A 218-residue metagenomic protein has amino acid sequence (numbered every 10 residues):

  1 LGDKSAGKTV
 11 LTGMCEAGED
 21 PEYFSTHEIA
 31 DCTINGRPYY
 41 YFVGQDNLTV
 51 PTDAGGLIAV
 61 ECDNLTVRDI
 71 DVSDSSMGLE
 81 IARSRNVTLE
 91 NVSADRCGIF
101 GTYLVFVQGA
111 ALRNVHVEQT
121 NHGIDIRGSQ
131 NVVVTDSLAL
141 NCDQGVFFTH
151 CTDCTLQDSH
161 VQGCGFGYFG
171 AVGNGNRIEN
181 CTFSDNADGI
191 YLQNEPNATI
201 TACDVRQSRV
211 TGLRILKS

Functional and structural regions predicted by a protein language model:
L1-E22, A30, G55-E61, M77-R83 (+6 more regions): Glycine-rich beta-solenoid repeat tracts in large extracellular/virion proteins
L1-K8, T26-H27, N35, N64-S73 (+6 more regions): Right-handed parallel beta-helix
E19-Y23, L48-T49, L65: Short, surface-exposed beta-strand/loop "edge" segments at domain boundaries and coil↔beta transitions
S25-Q45: Amphipathic alpha-helical packing elements
F42-D63: Short, surface-exposed, low-complexity cationic segments
